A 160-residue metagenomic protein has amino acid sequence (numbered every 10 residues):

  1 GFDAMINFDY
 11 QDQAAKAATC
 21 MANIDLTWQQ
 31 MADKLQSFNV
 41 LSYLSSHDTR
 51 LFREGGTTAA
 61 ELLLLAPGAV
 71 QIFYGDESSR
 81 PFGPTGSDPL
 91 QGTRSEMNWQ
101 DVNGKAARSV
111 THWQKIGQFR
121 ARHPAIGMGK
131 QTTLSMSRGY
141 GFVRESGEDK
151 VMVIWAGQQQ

Functional and structural regions predicted by a protein language model:
G1-V40, R53-E54, L62, S79-S135 (+2 more regions): Active-site-proximal helices and loops of the catalytic beta/alpha 8
L41-Y43, Q71-I72: Residue-level marker of motif borders
R50: Short acidic, S/G/P-rich loop/turn micro-motifs used as interaction or catalytic elements
L63-S79: Conserved short secondary-structure transition element at the edge of the structured enzyme core that lines
